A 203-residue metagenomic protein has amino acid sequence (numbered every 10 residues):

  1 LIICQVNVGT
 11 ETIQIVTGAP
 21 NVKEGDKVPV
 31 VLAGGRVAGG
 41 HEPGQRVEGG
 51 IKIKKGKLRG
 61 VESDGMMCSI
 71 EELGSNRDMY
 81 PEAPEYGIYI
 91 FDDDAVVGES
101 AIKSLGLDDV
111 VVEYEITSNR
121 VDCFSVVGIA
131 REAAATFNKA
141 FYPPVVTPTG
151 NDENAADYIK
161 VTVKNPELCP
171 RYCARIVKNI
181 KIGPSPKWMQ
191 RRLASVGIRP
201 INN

Functional and structural regions predicted by a protein language model:
L1-E153, N203: Phosphate-backbone binding interfaces of nucleic-acid-interacting proteins
I2, F137, F141-N203: Glycine/proline-enriched, intrinsically flexible loops and inter-domain linkers
